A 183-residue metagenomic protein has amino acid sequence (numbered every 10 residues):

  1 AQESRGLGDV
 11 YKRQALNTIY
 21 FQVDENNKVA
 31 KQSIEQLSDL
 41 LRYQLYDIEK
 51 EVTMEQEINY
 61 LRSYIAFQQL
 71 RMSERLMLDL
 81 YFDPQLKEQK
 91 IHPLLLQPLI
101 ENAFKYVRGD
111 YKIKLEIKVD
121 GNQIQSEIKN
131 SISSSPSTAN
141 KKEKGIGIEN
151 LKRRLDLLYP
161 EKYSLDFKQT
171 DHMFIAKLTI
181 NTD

Functional and structural regions predicted by a protein language model:
S4-R5, D9-K168, M173-K177: Two-component histidine phosphotransfer core
